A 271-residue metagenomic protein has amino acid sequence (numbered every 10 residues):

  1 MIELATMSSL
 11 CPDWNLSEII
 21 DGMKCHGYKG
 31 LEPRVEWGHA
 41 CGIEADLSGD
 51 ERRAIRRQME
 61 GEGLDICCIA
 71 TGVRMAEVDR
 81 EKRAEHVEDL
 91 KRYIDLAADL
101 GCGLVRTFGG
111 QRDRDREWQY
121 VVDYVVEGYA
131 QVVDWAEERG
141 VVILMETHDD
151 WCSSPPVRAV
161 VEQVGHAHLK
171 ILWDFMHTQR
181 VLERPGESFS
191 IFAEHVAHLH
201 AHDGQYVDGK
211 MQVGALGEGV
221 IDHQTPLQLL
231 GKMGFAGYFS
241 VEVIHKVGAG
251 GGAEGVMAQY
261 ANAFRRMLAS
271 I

Functional and structural regions predicted by a protein language model:
M1-K29, E60-E62, E138, S153-I271: Histidine-acidic metal/acid-base catalytic patches
S8, T71-V73, G109, I143-T147 (+2 more regions): Short glycine-centered, acidic/aromatic-flanked micro-motifs in structured strand/loop junctions that mark active-site
S17-E18, G22, R53, R57-D65 (+3 more regions): Active-site acidic/histidine proton-transfer and metal-coordination neighborhood in alpha/beta enzyme cores
K29-A40: A short beta-strand-loop structural module common to alpha/beta enzyme folds
E32, C68-A70, R106, L144 (+2 more regions): Conserved beta-strand positions in the central sheet of alpha/beta enzyme cores
G38-I43, M75-D79, Q111-W118, R180-L182 (+2 more regions): A short acidic, helix-capping loop that chelates divalent metal ions and anchors anionic groups
C41-A45, Y120, G217-V220: A short acidic, glycine-rich active-site loop that binds or catalyzes chemistry on phosphate/adenosine moieties
E44-R53: Aromatic- and glycine-enriched glycan-recognition loops and surfaces that form the carbohydrate-binding subsites
